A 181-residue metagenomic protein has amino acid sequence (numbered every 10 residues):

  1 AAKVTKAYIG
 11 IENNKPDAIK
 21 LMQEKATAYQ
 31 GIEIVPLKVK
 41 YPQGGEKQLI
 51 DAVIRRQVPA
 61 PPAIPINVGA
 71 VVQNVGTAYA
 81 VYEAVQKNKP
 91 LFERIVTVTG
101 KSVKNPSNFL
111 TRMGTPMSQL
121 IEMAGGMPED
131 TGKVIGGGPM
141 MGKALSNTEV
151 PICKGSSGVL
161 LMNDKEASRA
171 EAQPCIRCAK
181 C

Functional and structural regions predicted by a protein language model:
A1-K3: N-terminal and secondary-structure boundary signal
Y8-M117, M123-P128: Hydrophobic alpha-helical positions that pack around
E12, S102, G132-V150: Short acidic beta-strand-loop surface patches of small beta-rich interaction domains
R94-V98, G132-V134, S157-V159: Short polybasic amphipathic segments
K143-E171: A structural-propensity feature for long, helix-poor, extended segments
R169-C181: Cysteine-centered iron-sulfur cluster-binding motifs in ferredoxin-type domains/subunits of redox enzymes
